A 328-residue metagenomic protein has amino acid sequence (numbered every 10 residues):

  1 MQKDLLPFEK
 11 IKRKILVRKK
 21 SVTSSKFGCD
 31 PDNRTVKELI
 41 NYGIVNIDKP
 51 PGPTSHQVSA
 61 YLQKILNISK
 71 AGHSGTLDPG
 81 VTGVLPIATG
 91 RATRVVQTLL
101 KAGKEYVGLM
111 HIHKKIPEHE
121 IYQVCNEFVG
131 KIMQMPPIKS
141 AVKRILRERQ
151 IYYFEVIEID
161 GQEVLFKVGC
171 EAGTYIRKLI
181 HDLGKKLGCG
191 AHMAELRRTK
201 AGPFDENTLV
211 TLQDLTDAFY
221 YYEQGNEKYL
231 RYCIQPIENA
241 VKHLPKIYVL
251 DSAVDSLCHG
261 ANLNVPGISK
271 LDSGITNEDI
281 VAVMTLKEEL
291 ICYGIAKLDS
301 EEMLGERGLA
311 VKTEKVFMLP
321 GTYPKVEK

Functional and structural regions predicted by a protein language model:
M1-P50, T54-G72, V124, A141-L146 (+3 more regions): Accessory RNA 3′-end/elbow-binding domains used by RNA modification enzymes
L66, K70-L99: Glycine/acidic-rich beta-strand-loop module
L85-R91, V96, Q123, K139-K143 (+3 more regions): Active-site-adjacent structural elements in enzyme catalytic cores
I87, G108, C125, L179 (+2 more regions): Residue-level signal for inorganic ion chemistry
R91, M110-K114, E155-E158, V168-A172 (+1 more regions): Short, structured patches in soluble enzyme cores that scaffold and shape functional sites
A92, V96-K139: Acidic, low-complexity central loop/insert segments
V142-G173, R177-K185: The conserved catalytic core of RNA pseudouridine synthases
